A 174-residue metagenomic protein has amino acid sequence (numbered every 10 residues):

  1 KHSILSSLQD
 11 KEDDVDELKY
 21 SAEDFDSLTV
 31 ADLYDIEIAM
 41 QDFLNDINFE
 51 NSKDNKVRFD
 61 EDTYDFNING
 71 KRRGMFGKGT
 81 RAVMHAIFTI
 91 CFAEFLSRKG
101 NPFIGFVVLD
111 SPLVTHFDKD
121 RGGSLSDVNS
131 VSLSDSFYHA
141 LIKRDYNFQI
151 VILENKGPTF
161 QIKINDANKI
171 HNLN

Functional and structural regions predicted by a protein language model:
K1-I68, S97-F106: Extended, charged coiled-coil "arm/hinge" scaffolds of SMC/Rad50-like chromosome-maintenance ATPases and other large
F66-T89, L125-N129: Conserved ABC ATPase signature
F76, R98-N101, I142-Y146: Conserved catalytic network of the ASCE P-loop NTPase/AAA+ motor domain
I87-R98: Metal-dependent nuclease catalytic cores in nucleic-acid-processing enzymes, especially RNase H-like/related
D110-P112: Walker B catalytic acidic pair
V114-T115, P158: Residues immediately C-terminal
G122-N174: C-terminal lobe/lid and adjacent interdomain/linker elements of RecA-like ASCE P-loop ATPase modules
